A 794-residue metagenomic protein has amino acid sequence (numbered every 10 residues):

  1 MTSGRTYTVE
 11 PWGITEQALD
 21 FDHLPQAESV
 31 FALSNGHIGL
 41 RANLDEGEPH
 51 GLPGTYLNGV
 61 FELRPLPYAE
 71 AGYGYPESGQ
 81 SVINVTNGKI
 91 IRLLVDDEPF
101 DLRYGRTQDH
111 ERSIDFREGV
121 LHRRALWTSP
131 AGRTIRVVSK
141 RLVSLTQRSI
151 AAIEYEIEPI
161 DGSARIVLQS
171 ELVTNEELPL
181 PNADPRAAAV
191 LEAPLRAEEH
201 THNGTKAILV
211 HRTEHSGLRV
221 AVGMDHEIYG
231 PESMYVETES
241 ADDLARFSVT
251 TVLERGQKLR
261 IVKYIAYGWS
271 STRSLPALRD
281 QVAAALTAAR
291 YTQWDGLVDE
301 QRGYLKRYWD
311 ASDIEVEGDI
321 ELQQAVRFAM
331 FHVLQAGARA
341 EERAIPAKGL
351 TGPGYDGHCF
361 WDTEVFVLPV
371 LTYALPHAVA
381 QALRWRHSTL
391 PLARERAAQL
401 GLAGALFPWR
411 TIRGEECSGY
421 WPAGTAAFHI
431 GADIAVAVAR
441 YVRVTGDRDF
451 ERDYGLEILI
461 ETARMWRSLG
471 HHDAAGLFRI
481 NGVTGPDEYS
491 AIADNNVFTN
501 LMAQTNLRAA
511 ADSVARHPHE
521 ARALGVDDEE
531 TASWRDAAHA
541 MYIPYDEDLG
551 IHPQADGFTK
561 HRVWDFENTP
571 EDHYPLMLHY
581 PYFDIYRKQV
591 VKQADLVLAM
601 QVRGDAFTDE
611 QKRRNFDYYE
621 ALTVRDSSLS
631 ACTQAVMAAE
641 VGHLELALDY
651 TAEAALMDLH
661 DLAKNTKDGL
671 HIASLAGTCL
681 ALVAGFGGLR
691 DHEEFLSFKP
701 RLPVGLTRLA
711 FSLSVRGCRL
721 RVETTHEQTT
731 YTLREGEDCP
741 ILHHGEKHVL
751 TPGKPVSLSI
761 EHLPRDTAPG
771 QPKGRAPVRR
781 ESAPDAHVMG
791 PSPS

Functional and structural regions predicted by a protein language model:
M1-Y355, P581-D584, D766-S794: Acidic/polar, glycine-enriched structural segments that form the non-catalytic walls/loops of the carbohydrate-binding
P25-L57, F366, R413-G414, A426-A427 (+7 more regions): C-terminal capping/lid segments that line or modulate ligand- or cofactor-binding pockets
P76-P130, R136, T608-F616, E620 (+2 more regions): Non-catalytic C-terminal accessory modules of carbohydrate-active enzymes
I90, P99-D101, D319-F328, T363-P408: Carboxylate/His-rich catalytic cores and anion/metal-binding grooves
G162, I166, S271-P276, S312-V316 (+4 more regions): Inter-helical turn/loop segments and adjacent helix faces that build the functional surface of alpha-helical bundle
G337-T351, H377-V436, V442-R443, R448-D453 (+4 more regions): Helix-terminus loop motifs that line ligand-binding clefts
A347-H358, G401-G424, L477-N496, Q554-V563 (+2 more regions): Carbohydrate-binding/catalytic loop surfaces
C359-S388, D453, A515, G525-K667: Active-site core of glycosidic bond-cleaving carbohydrate-active enzymes
